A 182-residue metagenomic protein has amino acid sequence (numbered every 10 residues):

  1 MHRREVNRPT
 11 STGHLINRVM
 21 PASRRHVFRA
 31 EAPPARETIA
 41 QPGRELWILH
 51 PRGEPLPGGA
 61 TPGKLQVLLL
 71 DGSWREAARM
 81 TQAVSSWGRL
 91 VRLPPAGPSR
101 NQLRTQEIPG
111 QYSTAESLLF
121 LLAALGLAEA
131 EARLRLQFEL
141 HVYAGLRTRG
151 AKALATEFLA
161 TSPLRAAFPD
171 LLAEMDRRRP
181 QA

Functional and structural regions predicted by a protein language model:
M1, R29, R52, P94-A96: Residues at the C-termini of beta-strands that transition into short coil/loop
M1-A35, T161-L172: N-terminal active-site beta-alpha-beta segment that forms phosphate/nucleotide-binding and substrate-recognition loops
H2, A22-R24, G43, D176-A182: Histidine/cysteine-enriched polar flanking segments
R4, L65, Q106: Conserved aromatic-histidine-acidic binding/catalytic patches
N7-S11, G72-R75, S113: Short, well-structured alpha-helical interface segments that form or flank functional binding sites
T10, A35-E37, S99-T105: Short, charged, surface-exposed secondary-structure boundary motifs
R18-A83: S-adenosyl-L-methionine/SAH cofactor-binding core of RNA-modifying enzymes
R75, R79, A83-A182: C-terminal folded domains that constitute the principal catalytic or ligand-binding module of multi-domain proteins
